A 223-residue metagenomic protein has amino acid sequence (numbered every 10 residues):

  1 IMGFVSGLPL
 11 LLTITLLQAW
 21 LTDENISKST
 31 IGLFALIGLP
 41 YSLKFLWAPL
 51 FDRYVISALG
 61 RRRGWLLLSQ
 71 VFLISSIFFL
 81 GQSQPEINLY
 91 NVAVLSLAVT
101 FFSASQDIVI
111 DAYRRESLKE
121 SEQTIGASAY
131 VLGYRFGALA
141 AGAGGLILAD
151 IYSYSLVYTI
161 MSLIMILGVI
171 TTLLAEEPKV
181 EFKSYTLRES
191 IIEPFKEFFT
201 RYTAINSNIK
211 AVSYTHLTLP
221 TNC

Functional and structural regions predicted by a protein language model:
I1-I37: Helix-loop boundary and gating motifs at the non-cytosolic
L33-R53: Central cavity-lining transmembrane alpha-helices of secondary-active solute carriers, predominantly the Major
V71-P85: C-terminal ends and interior cores of transmembrane alpha-helices in multi-pass membrane transporters/permeases
L89-Q106: Hydrophobic core of transmembrane alpha-helices in multi-pass small-molecule transporters, especially MFS/SLC-type
S128-G142: Glycine-rich segments within core transmembrane alpha-helices of 12-TM secondary carriers
Y158-L173: Symmetry-related core transmembrane helices of the 12-TM Major Facilitator Superfamily/SLC fold
E181-A211: Juxtamembrane intracellular "pre-TM" segments in multi-pass secondary transporters
T215-T221: Conserved small/polar residues in nucleotide/adenosyl-binding loops
